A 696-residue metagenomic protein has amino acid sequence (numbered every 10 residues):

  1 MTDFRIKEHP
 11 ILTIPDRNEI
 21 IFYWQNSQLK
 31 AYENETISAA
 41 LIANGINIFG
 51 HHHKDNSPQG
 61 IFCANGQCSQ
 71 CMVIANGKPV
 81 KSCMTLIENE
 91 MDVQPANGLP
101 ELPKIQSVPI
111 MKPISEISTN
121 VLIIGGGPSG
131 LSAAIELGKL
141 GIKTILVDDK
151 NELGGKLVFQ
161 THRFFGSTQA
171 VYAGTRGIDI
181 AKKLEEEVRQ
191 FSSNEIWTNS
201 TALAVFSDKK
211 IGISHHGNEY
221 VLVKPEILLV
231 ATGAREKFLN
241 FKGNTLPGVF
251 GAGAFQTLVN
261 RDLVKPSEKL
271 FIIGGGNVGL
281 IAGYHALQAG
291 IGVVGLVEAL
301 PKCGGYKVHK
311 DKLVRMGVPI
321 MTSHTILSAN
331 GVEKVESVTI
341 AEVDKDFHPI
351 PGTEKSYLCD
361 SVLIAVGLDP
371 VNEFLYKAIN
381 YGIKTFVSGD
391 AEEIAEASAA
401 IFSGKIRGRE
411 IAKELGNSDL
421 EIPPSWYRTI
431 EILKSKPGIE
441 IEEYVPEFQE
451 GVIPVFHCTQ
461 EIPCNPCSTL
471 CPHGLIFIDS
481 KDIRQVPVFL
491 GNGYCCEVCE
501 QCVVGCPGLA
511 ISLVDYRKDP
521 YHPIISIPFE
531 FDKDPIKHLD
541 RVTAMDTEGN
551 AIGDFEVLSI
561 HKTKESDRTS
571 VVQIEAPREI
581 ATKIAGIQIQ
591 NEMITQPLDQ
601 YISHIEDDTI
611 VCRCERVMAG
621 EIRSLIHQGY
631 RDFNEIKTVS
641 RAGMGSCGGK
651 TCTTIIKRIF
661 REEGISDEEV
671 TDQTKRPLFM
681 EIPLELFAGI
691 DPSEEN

Functional and structural regions predicted by a protein language model:
T2-Q25, L29-V455, D519-P523, I536 (+3 more regions): Residues forming the flavin
N47, G505-I524: Short, basic/aromatic beta-hairpin or loop at an interaction surface
G77-P79, L99-P100, A510, D546-A551: Short, charged beta-turn/beta-strand-edge "cap" motif at the junction between a beta-strand and an adjacent loop
C83, N550-T563: Short beta-strand-centered aromatic/proline hotspots
D92-Q94, K562-E575: Short, solvent-exposed secondary-structure boundary/capping segments
W426-R428, I432-Y494: N-terminal intrinsically disordered, low-complexity, charge/repeat-rich segments that act as generic
I525-D532: Short alpha-helix capping/helix-loop boundary micro-motifs
D532-M545: Short coil-to-beta transition motif at edge beta-strands of beta-rich domains
